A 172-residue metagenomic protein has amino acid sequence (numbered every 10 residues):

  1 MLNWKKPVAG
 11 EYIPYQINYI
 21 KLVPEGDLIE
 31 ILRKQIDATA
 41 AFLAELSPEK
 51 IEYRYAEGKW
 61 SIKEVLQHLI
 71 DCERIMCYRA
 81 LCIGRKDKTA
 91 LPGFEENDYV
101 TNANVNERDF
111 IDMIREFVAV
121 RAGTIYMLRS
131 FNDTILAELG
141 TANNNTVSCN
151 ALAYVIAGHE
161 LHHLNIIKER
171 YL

Functional and structural regions predicted by a protein language model:
M1-G10, Q16-I17, E52-E96, I125 (+1 more regions): Short, contiguous alpha-helical
I20-A56: Short, contiguous, helix-prone interaction/anchoring segments in small proteins
L22-G26, I62, L66, A103 (+2 more regions): Active-site oxyanion-binding pockets that recognize sulfate/phosphate
L28, R54, N102, M113 (+1 more regions): Generic anion/oxyanion-binding catalytic loop in active/binding sites
I31-F42, Y99-L136: Acidic/histidine-rich alpha-helical segments that form the ligand environment of transition-metal centers
